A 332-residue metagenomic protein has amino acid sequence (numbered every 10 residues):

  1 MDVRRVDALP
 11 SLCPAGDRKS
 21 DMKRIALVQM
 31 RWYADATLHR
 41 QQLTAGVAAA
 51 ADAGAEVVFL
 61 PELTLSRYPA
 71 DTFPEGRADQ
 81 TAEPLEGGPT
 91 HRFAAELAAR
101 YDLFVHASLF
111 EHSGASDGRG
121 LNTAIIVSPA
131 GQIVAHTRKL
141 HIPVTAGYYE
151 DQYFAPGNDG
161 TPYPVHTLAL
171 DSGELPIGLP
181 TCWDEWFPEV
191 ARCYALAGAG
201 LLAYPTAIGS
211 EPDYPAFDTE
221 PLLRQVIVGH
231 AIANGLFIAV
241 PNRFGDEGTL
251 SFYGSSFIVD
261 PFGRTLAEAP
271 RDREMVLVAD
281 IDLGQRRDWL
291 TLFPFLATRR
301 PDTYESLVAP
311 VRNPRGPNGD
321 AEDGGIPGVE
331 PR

Functional and structural regions predicted by a protein language model:
L12-D21: Short, Lys/Arg-enriched N-terminal segments with co-localized hydrophobic residues within the first ~10-30 amino acids
S20, G157, G229, F237-R332: C-terminal beta-strand edge segments of enzyme domains
D21-R31: Short beta-strand segments enriched in small/hydrophobic residues
I25, I126-V134, V259-L266: Short, glycine-anchored, charge-dense loop/turn motifs used at functional sites
A36, A45-A130, V134-H136, I208-G229 (+1 more regions): Cys-nucleophile CN-hydrolase/nitrilase-fold catalytic domain and related Cys-dependent amidase chemistry that acts on
E83, E96, G114-L201, P205-V226 (+1 more regions): Active-site catalytic loop in hydrolytic enzyme cores
E86-H106, P176, C182-V276: CN hydrolase (nitrilase-like) catalytic-core segments centered on the catalytic cysteine and neighboring Lys/Glu
A107-L109, T123-I126, P164-H166, S256-I258 (+1 more regions): Short beta-strand scaffold segments in enzyme catalytic cores
